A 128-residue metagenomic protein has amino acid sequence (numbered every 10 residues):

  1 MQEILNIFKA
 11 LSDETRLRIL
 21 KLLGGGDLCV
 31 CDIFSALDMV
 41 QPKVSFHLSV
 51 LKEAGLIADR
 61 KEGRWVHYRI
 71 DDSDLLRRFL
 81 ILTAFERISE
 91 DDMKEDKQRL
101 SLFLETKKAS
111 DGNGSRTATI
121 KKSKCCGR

Functional and structural regions predicted by a protein language model:
M1-L11, L56, L82, G112: N-terminal leader segment of winged-helix/HTH proteins
Q2-K43, S49, W65-L75: N-terminal helix-turn-helix DNA-binding core of bacterial DNA-binding proteins
E14, C29, I57, A109-S110: A general structural signal for well-ordered secondary-structure junctions
G25, E53, D74-R128: C-terminal regulatory/oligomerization modules of transcriptional regulators
P42, R60, I120-S123: Generic cytosolic/nucleocytoplasmic N-terminal low-complexity/intrinsically disordered segments
E53-E62, R69: Beta-hairpin "wing" of winged helix-turn-helix
